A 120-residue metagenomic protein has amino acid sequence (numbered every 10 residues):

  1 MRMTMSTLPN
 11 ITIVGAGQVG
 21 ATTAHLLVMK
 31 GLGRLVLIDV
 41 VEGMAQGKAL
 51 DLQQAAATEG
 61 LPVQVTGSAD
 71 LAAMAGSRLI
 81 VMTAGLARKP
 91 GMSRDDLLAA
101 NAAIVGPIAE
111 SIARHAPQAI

Functional and structural regions predicted by a protein language model:
I11-I13, L37: Hydrophobic Val/Ile/Leu positions in short beta-strands of Rossmann-like dinucleotide-binding domains
A16-G17: Glycine-rich Rossmann-fold phosphate-binding loop(s) that bind the pyrophosphate of adenine dinucleotide cofactors
G20-A21: N-terminal Rossmann-fold NAD(P) dinucleotide-binding loop
L27: Aromatic pocket-lining residues of Rossmann-like dinucleotide-binding sites
R34, I38-S77, S93: Conserved N-terminal Rossmann-fold NAD(P) cofactor-binding segment
I80-M82: Redox-cofactor binding/interface segments in oxidoreductases and associated redox assembly factors
A84-L86: Conserved NAD(P)H cofactor-binding loop of Rossmann-fold oxidoreductase domains
R94-I120: Rossmann-like NAD(P)(H) cofactor-binding subdomain of soluble oxidoreductases
